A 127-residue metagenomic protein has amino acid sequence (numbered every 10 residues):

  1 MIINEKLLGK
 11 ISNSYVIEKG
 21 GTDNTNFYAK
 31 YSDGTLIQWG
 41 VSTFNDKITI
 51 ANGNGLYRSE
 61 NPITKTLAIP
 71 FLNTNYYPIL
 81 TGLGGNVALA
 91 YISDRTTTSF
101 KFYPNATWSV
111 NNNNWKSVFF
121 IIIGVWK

Functional and structural regions predicted by a protein language model:
M1-W39: Glycine-rich, low-complexity segments
D33-K127: Extracellular attachment/recognition segments
